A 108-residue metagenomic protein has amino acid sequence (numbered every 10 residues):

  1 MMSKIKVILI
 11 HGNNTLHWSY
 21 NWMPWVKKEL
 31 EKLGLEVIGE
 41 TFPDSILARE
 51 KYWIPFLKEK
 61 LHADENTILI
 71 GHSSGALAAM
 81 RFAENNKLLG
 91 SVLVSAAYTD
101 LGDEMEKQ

Functional and structural regions predicted by a protein language model:
M2, L61-E65: Glycine-rich phosphate-binding loop signature in dinucleotide/nucleotide-binding domains
S3-I46: Short, surface-exposed "cap/lid" segments of acyl-processing enzymes
L9-N13, I70, V94: Short hydrophobic segments within beta-strands
H17, A97-M105: A short beta-to-alpha transition loop/helix N-cap that caps and shapes the active-site region
L30, F82-N86: Aromatic pocket-lining residues of Rossmann-like dinucleotide-binding sites
D44-H62: Alpha/beta-hydrolase active-site loop
L69-A79: Gly/Ala-rich beta-loop-alpha elbow adjacent to hydrolase catalytic centers
K87-D100: A conserved short beta-strand
